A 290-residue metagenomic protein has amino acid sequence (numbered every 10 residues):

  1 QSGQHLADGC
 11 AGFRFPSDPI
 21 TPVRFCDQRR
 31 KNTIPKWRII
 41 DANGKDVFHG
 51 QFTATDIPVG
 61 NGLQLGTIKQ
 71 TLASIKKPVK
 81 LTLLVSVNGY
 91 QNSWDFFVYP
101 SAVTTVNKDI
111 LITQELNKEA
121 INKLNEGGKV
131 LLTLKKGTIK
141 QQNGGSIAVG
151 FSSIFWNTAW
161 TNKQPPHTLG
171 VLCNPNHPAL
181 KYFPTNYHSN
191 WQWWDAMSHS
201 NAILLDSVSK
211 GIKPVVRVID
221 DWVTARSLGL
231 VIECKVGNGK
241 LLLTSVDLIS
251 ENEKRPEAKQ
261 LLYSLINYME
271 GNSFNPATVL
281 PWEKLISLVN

Functional and structural regions predicted by a protein language model:
Q1-F13: Short, compositionally biased P/S/T/A/G/V-rich stretches that sit at domain boundaries
D8, F52-I57, T71-L72: Beta-strand-rich interaction surfaces with strong enrichment in secreted/lumenal proteins
F15-T53, L65-I68, P78-S86: Beta-strand-rich binding/interaction modules
N88-S93: Short, exposed coil/turn segments at beta-strand boundaries within extracellular/luminal domains
W94-E115: Low-complexity, Pro/Ser/Thr- and charge-rich linker/hinge segments at domain boundaries
K108-N157, K235-G239, T244, L265: Short alpha-beta junction capping motif
I139-Q142, N157-P256, S273-N290: Catalytic beta-strand/loop cores that center a nucleophilic Ser/Cys/Thr and support acyl-enzyme chemistry
E257-M269: Short amphipathic C-terminal alpha-helix that caps PH/PH-like domains
